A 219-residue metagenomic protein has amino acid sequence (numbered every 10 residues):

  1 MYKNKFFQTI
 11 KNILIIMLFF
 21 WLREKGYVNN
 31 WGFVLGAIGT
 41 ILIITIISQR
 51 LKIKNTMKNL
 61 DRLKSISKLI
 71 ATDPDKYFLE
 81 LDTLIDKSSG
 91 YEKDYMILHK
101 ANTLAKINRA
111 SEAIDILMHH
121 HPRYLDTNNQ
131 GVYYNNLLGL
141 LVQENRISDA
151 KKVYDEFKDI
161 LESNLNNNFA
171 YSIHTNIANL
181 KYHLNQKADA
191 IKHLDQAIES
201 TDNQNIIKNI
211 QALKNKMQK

Functional and structural regions predicted by a protein language model:
G36, I66-L79, A105-D115, N145-D155: Helix-turn-helix repeat elements of alpha-solenoid scaffolds
I43-S65: Transmembrane-cytosolic junction motif
S48-I53, D82-Y91, H119-T127, K158-N166 (+1 more regions): Solenoid-like repeat scaffolds
M57-Y91, Y95-K106: Alpha-helical segment of the N-proximal tetratricopeptide repeat
L60, K64, L98-H99, N135-G139 (+2 more regions): "A position-specific structural signal for the A-helix of alpha-solenoid helical repeats
E92, N129, D149, N168-F169 (+2 more regions): Structural signature of alpha-solenoid helical repeat junctions
D155-D159, H183, K187-Q204: TPR/TPR-like (Sel1-like) alpha-helical repeat modules
